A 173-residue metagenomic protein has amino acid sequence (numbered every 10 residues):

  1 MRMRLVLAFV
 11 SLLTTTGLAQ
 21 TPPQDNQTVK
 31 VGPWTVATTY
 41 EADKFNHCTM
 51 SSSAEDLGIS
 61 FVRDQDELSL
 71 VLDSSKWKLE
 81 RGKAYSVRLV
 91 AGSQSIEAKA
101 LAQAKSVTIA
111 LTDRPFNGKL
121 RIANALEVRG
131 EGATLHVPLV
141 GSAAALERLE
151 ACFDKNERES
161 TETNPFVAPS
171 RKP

Functional and structural regions predicted by a protein language model:
M1-L5: Positively charged n-region of N-terminal signal peptides that target proteins for export
V6-T15: Bacterial N-terminal signal peptides
A19-P173: A generic "folded-domain core" signal
